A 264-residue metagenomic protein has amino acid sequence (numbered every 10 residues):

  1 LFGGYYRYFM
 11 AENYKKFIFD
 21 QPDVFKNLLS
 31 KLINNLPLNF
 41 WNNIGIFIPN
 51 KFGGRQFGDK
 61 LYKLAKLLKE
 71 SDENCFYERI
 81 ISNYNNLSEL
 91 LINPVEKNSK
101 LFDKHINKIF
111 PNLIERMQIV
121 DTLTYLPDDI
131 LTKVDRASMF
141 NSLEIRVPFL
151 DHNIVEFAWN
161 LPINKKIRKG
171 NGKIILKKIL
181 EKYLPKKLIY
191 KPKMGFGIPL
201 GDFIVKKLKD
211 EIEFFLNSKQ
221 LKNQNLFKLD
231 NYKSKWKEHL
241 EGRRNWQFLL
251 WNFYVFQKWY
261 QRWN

Functional and structural regions predicted by a protein language model:
L1-F47, Y125, I130, V134-I154: Active-site adenylate/phosphate-handling loop in enzymes that bind or generate adenylated species
P49-N264: Adenosyl-5′-phosphate
